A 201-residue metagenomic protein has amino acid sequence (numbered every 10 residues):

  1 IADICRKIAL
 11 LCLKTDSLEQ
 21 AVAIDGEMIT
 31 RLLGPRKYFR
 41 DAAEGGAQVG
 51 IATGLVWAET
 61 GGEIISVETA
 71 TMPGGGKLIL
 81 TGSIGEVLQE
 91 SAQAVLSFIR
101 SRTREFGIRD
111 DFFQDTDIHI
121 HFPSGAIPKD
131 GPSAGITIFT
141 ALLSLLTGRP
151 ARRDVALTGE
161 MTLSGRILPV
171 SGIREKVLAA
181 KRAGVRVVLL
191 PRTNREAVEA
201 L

Functional and structural regions predicted by a protein language model:
I1-K14: C-terminal helical "lid" of AAA+/P-loop NTPase domains
L18-I29, G34-T53, T60-L201: Peripheral, non-AAA+ core regions of ATP-driven protein-machinery
